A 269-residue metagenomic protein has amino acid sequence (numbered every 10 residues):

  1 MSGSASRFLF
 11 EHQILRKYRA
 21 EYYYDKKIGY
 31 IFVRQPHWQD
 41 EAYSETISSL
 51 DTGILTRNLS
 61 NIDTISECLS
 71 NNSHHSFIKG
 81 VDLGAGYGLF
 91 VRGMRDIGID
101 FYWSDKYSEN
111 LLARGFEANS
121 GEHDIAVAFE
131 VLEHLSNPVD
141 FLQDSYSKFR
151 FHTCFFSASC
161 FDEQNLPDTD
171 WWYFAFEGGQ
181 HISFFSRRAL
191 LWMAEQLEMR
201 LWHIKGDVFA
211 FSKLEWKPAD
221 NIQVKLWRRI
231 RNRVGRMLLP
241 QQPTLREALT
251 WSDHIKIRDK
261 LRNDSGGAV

Functional and structural regions predicted by a protein language model:
M1-I125, F129, V139-K148, F156-S157 (+6 more regions): Conserved N-terminal segment of class I S-adenosyl-L-methionine
E130, H134: A short His-aromatic
S159-Q164: Short "lid" loop at the C-terminus of a central beta-strand within the Rossmann-like core of SAM-dependent
P167-D168, Y173: Short leucine-rich amphipathic alpha-helices used at interfaces
Y173-S183: Acidic, Ser/Thr-rich peripheral helices and adjacent loops at domain boundaries
E198-W202: A short linear hydrophobic-aromatic micro-motif
